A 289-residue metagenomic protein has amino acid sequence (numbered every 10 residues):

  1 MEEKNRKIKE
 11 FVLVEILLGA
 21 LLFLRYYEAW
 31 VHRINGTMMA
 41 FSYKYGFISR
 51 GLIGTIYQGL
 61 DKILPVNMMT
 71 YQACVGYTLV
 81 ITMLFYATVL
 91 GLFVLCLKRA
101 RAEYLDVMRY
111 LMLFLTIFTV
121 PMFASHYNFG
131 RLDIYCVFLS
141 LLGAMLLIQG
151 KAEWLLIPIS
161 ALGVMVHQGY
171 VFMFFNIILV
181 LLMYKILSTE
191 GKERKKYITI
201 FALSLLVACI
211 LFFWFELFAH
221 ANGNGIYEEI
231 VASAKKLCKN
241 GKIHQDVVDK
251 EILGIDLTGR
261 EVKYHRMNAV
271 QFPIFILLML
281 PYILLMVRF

Functional and structural regions predicted by a protein language model:
G19-W30, T55, K196-Y282: Membrane-lumen/periplasm interface segments of specific transmembrane helices in polyprenyl phosphate-linked
L22-M38, K44-I56, M68, H167: Extracytoplasmic catalytic/substrate-binding loops of multi-pass membrane glycan-assembly enzymes
Y45-G51, V107-L146, V166, M267-I276: Membrane-interface micro-motifs in multi-pass membrane enzymes
P65-A87: Loop-to-helix entry region of an early transmembrane alpha helix in multi-pass inner-membrane enzymes
L79-D106, L142, L146, I283-V287: Transmembrane-helix motifs of polytopic, lipid-linked glycan transferases
S140-L155, L187-S188: Membrane-interface transmembrane helices that cradle and orient dolichyl/undecaprenyl
W154-L179: Membrane-interface alpha helices of multi-pass inner-membrane proteins
F174-L205: Perimembrane helix-loop-helix junctions
